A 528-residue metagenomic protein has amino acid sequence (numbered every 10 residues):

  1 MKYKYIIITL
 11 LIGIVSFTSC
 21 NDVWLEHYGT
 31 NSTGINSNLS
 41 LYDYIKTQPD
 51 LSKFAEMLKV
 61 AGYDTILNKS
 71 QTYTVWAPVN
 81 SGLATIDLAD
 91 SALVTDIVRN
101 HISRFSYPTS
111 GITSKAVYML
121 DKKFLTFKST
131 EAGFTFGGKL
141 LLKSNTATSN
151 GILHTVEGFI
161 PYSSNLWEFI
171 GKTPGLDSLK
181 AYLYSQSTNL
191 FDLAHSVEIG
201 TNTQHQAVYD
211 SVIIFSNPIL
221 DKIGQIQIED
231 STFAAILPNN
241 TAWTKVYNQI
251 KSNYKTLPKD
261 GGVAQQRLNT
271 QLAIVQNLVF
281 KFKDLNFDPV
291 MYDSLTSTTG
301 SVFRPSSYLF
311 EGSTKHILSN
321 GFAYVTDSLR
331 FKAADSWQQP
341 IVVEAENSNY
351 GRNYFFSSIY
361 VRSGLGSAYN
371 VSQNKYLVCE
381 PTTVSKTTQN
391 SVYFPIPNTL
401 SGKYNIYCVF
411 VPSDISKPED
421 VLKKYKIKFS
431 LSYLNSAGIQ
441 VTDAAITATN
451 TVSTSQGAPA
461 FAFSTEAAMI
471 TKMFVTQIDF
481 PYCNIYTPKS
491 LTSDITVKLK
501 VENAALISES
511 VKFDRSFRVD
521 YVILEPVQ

Functional and structural regions predicted by a protein language model:
M1-Y5, D22: Positively charged n-region of N-terminal signal peptides that target proteins for export
Y5-I14: Sec-dependent N-terminal signal peptides
V15-S19: C-terminal motif of bacterial Sec signal peptides marking the signal peptidase cleavage site
C20-Q528: Mature, structured domains of secreted/extracytosolic soluble proteins
